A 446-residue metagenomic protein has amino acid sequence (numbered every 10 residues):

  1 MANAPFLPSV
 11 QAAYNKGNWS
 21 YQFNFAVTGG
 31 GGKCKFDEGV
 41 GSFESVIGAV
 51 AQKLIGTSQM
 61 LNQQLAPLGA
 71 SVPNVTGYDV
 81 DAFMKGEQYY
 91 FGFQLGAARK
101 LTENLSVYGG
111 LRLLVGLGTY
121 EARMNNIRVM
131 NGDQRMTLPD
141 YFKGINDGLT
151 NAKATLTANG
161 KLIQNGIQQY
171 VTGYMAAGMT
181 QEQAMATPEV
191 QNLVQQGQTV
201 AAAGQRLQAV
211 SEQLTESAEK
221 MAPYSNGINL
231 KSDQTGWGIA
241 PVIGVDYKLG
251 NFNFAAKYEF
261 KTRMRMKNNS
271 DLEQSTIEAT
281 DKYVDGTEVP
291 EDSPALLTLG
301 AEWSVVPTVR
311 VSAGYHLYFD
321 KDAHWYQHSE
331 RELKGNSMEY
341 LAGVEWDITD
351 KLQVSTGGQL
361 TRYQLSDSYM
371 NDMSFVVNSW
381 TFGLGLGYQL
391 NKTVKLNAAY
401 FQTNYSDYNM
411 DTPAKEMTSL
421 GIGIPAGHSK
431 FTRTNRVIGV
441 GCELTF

Functional and structural regions predicted by a protein language model:
M1-N3: Surface-exposed strand-loop-strand hairpins of Gram-negative outer-membrane beta-barrel proteins
L7, N15-F446: Outer-membrane beta-barrel porins/channels
